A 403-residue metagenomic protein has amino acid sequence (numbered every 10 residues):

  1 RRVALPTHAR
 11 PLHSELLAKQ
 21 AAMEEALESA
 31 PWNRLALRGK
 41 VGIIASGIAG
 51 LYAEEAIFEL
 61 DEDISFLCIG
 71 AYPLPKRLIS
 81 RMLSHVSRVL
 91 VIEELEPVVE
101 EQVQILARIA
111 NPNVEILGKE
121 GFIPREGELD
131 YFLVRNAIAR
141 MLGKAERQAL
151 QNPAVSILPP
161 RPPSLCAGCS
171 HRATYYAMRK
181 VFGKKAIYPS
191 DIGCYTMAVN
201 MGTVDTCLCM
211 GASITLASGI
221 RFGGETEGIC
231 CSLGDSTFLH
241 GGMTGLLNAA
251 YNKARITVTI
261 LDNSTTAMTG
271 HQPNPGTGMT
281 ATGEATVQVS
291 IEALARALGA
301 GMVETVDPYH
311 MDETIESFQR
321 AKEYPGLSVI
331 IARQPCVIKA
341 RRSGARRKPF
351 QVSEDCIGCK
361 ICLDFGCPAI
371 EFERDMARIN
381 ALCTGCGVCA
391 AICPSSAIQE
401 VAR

Functional and structural regions predicted by a protein language model:
R1-L165, S170-H171, P308, E316 (+3 more regions): Flexible, low-complexity linker and terminal segments
V41-G42, R88, I187, G228-C230: Structural motif
I44-S46, P189, S232, T259: Short hydrophobic segments within beta-strands
G47-A49, D191-C194, D262-T265: Short glycine-enriched loops at secondary-structure junctions
E55-F66, K184-K185, A293-G299: Short helix-loop-beta junction
S65, I187, R255, G301 (+3 more regions): Residue-level detector of anion-binding/catalytic polar loops
Q148-I214, G223-T226: Active-site diphosphate/adenylate-binding microenvironment
M197-I331, R341-S343: Thiamine diphosphate
